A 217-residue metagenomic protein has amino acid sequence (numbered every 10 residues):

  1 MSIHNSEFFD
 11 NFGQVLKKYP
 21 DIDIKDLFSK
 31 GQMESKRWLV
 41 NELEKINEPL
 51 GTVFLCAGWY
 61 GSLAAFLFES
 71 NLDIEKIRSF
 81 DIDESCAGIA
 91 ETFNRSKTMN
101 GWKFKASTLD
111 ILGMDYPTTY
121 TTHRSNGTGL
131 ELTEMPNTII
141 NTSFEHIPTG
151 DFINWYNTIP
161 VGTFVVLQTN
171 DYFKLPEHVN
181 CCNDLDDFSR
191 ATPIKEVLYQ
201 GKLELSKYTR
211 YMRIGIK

Functional and structural regions predicted by a protein language model:
M1-L50: S-adenosyl-L-methionine
E48-S62: Conserved class I S-adenosyl-L-methionine
T52, N137-T138: Structural motif
Y60-I74: Conserved SAM-binding loop of SAM-dependent methyltransferases across substrates and taxa, primarily the Class I
E75-I82: Conserved SAM-binding motif I beta-strand of class I
S85: Conserved Rossmann-like nucleotide-cofactor binding loop
G88-P136: S-adenosyl-L-methionine
P148-I216: C-terminal substrate-binding/active-site "lid" region of AdoMet-derived donor-dependent transferases
